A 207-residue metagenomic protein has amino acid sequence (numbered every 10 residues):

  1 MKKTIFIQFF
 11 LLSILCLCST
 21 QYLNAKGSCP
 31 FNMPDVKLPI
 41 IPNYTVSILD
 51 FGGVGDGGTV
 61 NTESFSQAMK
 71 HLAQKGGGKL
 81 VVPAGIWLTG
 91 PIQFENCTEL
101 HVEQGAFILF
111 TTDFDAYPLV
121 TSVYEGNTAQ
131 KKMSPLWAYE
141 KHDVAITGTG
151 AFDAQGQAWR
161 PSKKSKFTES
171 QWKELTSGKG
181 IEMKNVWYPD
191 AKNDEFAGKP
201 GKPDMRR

Functional and structural regions predicted by a protein language model:
T4-I5, F10-R207: Extracellular/periplasmic carbohydrate-active domains that bind, remodel, or depolymerize complex polysaccharides
